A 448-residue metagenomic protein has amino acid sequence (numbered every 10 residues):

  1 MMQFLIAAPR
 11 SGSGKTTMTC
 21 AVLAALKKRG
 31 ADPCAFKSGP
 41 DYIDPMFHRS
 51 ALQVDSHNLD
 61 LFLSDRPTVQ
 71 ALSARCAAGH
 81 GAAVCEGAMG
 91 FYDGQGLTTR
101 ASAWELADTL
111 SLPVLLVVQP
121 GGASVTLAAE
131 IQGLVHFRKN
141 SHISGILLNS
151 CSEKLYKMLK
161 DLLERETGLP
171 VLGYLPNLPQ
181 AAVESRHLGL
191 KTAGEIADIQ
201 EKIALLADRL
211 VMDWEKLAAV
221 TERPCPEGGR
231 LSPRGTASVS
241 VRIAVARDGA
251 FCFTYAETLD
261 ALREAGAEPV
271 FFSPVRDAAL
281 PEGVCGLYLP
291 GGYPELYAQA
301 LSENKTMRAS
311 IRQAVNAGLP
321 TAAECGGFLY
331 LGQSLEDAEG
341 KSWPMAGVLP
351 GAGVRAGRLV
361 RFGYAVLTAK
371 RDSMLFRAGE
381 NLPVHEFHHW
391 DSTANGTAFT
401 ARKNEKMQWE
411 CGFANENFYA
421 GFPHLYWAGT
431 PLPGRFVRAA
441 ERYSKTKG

Functional and structural regions predicted by a protein language model:
M1-M2, T236-R242: A short, charged/proline- and glycine-enriched loop that marks the coil->beta-strand transition at the N-terminal
M2-L110, V118-H142, K154-K157: ATP-dependent carboxylate-amine ligase catalytic core
L5, V84-E86, L115-V117, L147 (+3 more regions): Structural motif
K37-S38, V171-P179, E268-R276: Beta-strand->loop->alpha-helix junctions that form or flank phosphate-binding loops in nucleotide-handling enzymes
A107, A237-V239, F251-E264, E268-V270 (+2 more regions): C-terminal and late-domain segments of enzyme folds
S124-G235: Internal gly/pro-rich beta-alpha loop/helix module that stabilizes soluble enzyme cofactors or their anionic handles
V241-A314: Phosphate-binding active sites in nucleotide-utilizing proteins
P294-D372: Cysteine-nucleophile active-site neighborhood
